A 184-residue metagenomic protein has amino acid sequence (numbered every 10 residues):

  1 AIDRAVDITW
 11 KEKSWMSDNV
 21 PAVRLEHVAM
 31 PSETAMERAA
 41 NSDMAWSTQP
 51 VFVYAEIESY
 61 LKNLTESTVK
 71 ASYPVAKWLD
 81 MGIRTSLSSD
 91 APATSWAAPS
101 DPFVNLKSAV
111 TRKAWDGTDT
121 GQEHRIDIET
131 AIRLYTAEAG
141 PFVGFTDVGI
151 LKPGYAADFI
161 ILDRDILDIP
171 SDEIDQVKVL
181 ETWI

Functional and structural regions predicted by a protein language model:
V6-V23, H27-V28, E33-E37, N41-M44 (+2 more regions): His/Asp/Glu-enriched, well-ordered alpha-helical/loop segment that forms or immediately abuts the divalent-metal
